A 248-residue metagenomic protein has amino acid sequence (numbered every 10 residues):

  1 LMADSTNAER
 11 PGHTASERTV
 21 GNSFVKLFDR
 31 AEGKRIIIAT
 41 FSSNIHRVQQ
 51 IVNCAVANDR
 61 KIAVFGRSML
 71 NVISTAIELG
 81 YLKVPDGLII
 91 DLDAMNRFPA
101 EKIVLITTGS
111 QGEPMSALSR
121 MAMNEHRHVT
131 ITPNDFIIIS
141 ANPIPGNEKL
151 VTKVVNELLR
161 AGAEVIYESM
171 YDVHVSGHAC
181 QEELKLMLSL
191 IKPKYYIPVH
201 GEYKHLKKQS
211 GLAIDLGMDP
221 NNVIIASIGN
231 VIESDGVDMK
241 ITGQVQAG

Functional and structural regions predicted by a protein language model:
L1-G248: Acidic/His-rich, metal-assisted hydrolase cores and their charged scaffolds
